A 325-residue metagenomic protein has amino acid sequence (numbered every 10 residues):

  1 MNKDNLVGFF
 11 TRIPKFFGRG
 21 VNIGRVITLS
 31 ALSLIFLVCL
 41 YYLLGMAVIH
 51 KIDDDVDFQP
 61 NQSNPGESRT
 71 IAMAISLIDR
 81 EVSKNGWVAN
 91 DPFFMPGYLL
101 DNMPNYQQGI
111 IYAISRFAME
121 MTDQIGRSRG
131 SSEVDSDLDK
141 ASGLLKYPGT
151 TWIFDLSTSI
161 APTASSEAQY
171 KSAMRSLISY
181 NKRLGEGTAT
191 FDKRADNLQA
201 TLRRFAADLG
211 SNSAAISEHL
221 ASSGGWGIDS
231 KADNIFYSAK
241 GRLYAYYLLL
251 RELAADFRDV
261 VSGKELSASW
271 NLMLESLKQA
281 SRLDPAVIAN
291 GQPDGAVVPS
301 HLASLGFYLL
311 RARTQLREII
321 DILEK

Functional and structural regions predicted by a protein language model:
M1-N22: N-terminal Lys/Arg-rich, disordered targeting/topogenic segments
T28-L43: Hydrophobic membrane-insertion alpha-helices, especially the h-region of bacterial N-terminal signal peptides
L40-D55: Hydrophobic single-pass membrane-insertion segments
D54-S159: N-terminal Sec/ER secretory leader and immediately downstream segment of secreted/extracellular precursors
F58-N61, Y244-K325: A cross-kingdom marker for long, charged
F93-N102, D155-T158, G224-D233, A286-S304: A cross-kingdom feature marking solvent-exposed beta-strand/loop segments within repeated, beta-rich binding/scaffold
D137-T158, S166-I178, S269-D294: Long, amphipathic, charge-rich alpha-helical segments that form helical bundles/coiled-coils
T163-E275, Q279-R282: Extended amphipathic alpha-helical interaction segments
